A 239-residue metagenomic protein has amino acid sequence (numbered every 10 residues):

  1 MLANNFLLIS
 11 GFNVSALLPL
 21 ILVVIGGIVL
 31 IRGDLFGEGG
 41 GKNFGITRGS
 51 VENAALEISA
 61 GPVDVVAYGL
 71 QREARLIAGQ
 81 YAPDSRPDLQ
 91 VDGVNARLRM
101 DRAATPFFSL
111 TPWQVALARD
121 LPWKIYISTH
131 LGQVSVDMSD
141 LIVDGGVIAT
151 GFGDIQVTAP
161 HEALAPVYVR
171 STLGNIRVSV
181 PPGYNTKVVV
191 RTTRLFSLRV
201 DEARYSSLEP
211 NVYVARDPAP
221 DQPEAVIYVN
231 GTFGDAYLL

Functional and structural regions predicted by a protein language model:
M1-L239: Alpha-helical transmembrane segments and their membrane-interface anchoring/capping motifs
